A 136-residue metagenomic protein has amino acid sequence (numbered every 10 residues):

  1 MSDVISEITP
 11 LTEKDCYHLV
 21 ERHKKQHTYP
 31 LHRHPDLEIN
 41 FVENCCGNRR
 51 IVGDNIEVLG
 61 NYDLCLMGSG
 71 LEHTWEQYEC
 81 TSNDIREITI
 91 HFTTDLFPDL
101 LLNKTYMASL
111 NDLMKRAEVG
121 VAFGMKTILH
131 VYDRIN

Functional and structural regions predicted by a protein language model:
M1-L66, G70-H73: Generic protein-terminus/edge-of-domain signal
S2-L11, S69-I135: A hydrophobic/aromatic-rich effector-binding and dimerization subdomain of bacterial HTH-type transcriptional regulators
